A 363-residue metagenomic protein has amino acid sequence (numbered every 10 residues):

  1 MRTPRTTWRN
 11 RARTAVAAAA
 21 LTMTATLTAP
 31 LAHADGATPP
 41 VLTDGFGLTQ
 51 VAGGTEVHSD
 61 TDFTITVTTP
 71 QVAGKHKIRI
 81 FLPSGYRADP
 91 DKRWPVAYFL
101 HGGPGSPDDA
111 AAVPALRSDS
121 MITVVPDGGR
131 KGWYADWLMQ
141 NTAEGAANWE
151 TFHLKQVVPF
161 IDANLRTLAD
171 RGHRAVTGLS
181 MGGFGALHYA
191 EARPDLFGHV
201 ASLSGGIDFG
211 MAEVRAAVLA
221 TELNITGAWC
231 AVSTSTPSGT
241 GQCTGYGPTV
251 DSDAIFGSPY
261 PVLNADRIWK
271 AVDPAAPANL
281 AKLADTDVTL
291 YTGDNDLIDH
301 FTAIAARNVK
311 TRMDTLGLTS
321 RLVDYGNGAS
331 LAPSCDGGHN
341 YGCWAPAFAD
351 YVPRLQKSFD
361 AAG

Functional and structural regions predicted by a protein language model:
M1-D35: Secretory targeting and sorting signals
R2, L31-G363: Non-catalytic cap/lid and distal C-terminal segments of serine-dependent acyl enzymes
